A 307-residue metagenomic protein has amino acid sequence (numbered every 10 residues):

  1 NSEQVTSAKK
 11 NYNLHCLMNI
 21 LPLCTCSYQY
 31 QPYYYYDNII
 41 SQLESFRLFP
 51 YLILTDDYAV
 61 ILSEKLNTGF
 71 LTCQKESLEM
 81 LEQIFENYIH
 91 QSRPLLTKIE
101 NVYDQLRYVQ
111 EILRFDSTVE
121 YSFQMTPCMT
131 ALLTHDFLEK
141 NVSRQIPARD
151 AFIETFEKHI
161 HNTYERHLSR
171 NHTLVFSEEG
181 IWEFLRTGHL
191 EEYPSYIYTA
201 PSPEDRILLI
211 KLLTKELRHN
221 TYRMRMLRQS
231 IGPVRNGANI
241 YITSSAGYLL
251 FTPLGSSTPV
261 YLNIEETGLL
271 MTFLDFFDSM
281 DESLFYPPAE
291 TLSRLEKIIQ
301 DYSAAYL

Functional and structural regions predicted by a protein language model:
N1-Y286: Hydrophobic protein-protein interaction segments
S283, E296-S303: C-terminal accessory/interaction regions of large nucleic acid-associated machines
